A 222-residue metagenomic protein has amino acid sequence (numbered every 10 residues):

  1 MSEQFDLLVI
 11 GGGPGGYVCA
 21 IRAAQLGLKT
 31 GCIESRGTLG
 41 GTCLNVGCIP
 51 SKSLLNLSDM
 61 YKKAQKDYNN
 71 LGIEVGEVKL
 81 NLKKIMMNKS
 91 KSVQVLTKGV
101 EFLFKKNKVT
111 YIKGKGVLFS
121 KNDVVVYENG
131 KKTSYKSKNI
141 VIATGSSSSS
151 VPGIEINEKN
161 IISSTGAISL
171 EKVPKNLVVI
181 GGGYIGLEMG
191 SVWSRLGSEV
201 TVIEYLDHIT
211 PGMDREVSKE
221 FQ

Functional and structural regions predicted by a protein language model:
M1-G13, V173-G183: Beta1/beta-strand and adjacent pyrophosphate-binding region of the FAD-binding site in flavoprotein oxidoreductases
S2-F5, I21-V173, L206-T210, V217-K219: Glycine-rich flavin
F5-C32, G186-R195: N-terminal Rossmann-like FAD-binding beta1-loop-alpha1 element of flavoenzymes
G11, K91-S92, G181, M213: Residues that cap or flank secondary-structure elements
E171-M213: Rossmann-like NAD(P)H-binding beta-loop-alpha module
